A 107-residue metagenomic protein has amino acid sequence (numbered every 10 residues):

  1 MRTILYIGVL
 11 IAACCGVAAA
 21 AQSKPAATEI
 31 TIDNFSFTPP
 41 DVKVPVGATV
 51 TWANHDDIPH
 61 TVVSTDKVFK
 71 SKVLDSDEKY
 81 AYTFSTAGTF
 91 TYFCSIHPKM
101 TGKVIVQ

Functional and structural regions predicted by a protein language model:
R2-G8, A12, G16-Q107: Extracytoplasmic copper-binding redox domains, predominantly the cupredoxin/blue-copper superfamily
